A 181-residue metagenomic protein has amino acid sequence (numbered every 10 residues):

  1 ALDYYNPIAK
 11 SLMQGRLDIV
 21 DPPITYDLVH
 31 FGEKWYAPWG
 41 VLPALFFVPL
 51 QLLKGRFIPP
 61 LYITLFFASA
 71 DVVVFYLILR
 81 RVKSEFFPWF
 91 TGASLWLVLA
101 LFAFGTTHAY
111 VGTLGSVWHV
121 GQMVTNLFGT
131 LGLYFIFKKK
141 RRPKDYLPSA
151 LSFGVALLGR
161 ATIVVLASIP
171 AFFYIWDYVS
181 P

Functional and structural regions predicted by a protein language model:
A1-Y4, S11, F102-H108: Transmembrane signal-anchor helices characteristic of membrane glycosylation enzymes that use polyprenol
Y5-W35, L42, I136: Extracytosolic helix-loop segments that constitute the early lumenal/periplasmic catalytic or substrate-binding loops
D27-G55, M123: Short hydrophobic/aromatic helix or loop-helix immediately within or flanking a transmembrane segment in polytopic
R56-P88, L131: Transmembrane-helix motifs of polytopic, lipid-linked glycan transferases
F75-T107, L127, K140-P148, Y178: Transmembrane-helix signature of polytopic, membrane-embedded enzymes that assemble or transfer cell-envelope glycans
A100, M123-R141, F153, A167-P170: Specific aromatic-rich, kink-prone transmembrane helix
F104-G129: Membrane-interface micro-motifs in multi-pass membrane enzymes
L166-P181: Perimembrane helix-loop-helix junctions
